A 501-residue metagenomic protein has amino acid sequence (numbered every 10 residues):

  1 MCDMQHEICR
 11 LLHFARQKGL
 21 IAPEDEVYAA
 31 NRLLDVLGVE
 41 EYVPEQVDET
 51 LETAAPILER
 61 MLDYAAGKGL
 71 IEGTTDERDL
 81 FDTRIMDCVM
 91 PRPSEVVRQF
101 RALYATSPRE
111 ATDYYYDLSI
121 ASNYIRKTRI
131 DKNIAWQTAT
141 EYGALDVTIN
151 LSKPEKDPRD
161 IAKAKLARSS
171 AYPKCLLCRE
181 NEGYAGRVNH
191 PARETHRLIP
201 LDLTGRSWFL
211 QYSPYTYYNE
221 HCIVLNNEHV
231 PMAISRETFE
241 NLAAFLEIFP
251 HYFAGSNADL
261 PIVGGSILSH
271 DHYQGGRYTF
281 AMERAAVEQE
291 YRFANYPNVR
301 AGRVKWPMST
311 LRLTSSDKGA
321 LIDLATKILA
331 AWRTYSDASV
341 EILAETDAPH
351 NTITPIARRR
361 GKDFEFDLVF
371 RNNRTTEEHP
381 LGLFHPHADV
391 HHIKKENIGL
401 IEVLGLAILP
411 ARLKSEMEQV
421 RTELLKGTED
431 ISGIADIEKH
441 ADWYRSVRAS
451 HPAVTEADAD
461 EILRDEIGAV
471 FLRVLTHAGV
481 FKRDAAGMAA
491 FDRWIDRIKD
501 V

Functional and structural regions predicted by a protein language model:
M1-V224, E228-P231, P307, L321-A325 (+1 more regions): Active-site microenvironments that recognize anionic phosphate/pyrophosphate groups
T195-L198, H229-A254: Helical scaffold of the NTase/Pol beta-like nucleotidyltransferase catalytic core
L210, A254, D271-Y273: Hydrophobic faces of well-ordered beta-strands that scaffold small-molecule active sites in alpha/beta enzyme cores
E220-H221, L225-N226, G264-F280, V369: Histidine-centered divalent-metal-coordination microenvironment in nucleic-acid enzymes
E237, L246, P250-S266, G275-K327 (+1 more regions): Catalytic or ion-translocation cores adjacent to nucleophile or general acid/base/metal-coordination motifs in diverse
P261-I262, Y273, E396, E402: Generic detector of intrinsically disordered, low-complexity, polar/charged segments
P261-S269, D347-T352: Beta-rich nucleic-acid/ligand-interaction surfaces
